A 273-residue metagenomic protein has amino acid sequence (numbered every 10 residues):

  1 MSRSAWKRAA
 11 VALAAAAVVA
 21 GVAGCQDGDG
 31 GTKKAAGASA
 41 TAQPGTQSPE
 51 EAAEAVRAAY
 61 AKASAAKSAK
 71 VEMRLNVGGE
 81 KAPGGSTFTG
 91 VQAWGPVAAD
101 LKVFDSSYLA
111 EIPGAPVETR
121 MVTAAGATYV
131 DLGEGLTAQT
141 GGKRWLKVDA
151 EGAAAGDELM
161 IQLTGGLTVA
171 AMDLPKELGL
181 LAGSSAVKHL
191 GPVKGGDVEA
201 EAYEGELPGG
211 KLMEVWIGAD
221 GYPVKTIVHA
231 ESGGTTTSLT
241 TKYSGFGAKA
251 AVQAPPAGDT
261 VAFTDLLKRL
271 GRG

Functional and structural regions predicted by a protein language model:
S2-K7, G21, Q26-G273: Subset-of-secretome marker
K7-A16: Sec-dependent N-terminal signal peptides
